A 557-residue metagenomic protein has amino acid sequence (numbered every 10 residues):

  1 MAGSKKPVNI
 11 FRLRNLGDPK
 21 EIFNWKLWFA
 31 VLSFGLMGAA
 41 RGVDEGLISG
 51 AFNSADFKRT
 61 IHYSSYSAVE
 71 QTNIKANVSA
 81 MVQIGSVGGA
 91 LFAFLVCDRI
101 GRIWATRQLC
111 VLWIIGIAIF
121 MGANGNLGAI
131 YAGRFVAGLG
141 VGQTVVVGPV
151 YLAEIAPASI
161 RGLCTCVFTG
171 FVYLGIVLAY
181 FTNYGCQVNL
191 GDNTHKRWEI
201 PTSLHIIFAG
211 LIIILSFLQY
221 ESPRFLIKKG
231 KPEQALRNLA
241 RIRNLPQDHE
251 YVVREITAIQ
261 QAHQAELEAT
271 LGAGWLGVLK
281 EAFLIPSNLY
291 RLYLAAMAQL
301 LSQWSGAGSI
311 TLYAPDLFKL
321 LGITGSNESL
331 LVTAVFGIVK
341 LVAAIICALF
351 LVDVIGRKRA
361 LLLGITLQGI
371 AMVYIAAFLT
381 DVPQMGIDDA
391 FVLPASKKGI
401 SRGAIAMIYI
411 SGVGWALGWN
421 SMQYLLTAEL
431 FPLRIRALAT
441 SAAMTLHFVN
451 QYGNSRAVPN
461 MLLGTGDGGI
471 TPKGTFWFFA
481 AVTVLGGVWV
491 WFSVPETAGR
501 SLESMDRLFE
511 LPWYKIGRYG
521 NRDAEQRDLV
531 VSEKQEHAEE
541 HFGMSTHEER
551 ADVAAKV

Functional and structural regions predicted by a protein language model:
M1-R241, Q247, Q264-V557: Alpha-helical transmembrane bundle of multi-pass membrane proteins
G50, R254-I259: Short amphipathic alpha-helical segments embedded in low-complexity Lys/Glu-rich regions
Q247-V253: Boundary/linker segments of alpha-helical solenoid repeat arrays
